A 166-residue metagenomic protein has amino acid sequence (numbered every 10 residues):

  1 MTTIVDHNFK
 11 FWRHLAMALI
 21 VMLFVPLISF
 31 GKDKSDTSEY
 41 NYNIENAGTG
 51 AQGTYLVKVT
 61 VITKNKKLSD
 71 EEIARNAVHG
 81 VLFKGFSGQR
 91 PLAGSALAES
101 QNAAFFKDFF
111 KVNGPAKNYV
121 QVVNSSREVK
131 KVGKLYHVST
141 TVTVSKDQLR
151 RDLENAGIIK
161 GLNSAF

Functional and structural regions predicted by a protein language model:
T2-L19: Bacterial N-terminal signal peptides that target proteins for export
V5-D6, F30-F166: Domain-level marker for long, solvent-exposed, non-transmembrane regions
M22-F30: C-terminal segment of classical bacterial N-terminal signal peptides
